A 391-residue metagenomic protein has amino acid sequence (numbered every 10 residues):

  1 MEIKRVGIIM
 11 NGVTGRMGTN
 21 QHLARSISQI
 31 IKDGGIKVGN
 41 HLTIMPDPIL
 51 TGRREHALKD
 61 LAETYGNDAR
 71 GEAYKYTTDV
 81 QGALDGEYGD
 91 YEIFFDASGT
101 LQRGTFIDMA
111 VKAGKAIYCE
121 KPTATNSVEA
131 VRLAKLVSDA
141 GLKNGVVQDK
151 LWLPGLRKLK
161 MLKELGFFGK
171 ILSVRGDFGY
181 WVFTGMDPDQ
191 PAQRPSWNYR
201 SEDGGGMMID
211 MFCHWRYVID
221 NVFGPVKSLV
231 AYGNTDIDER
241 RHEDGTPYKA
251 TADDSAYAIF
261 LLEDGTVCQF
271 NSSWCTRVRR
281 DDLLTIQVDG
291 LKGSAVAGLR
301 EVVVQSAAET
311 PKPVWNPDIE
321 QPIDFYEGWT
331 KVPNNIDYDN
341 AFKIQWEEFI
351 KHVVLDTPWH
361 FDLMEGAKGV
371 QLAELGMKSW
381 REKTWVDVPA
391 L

Functional and structural regions predicted by a protein language model:
M1-D68: N-terminal Rossmann-like dinucleotide-binding module
I3, G169-S173, K378-L391: C-terminal capping/lid region of NAD(P)-dependent oxidoreductase domains
A69-E92, D96: A structured beta-alpha segment of the ubiquitous adenosine-cofactor-binding alpha/beta core
E92-I93, G99-L151, G166: Beta-strand-loop-alpha-helix segment that lines the small-molecule cofactor/substrate pocket of alpha/beta enzymes
D96-A97, L262, N271, G290: Short, well-ordered coil/turn residues at beta-beta hairpins and beta-strand->alpha-helix junctions within
L151-A250, K383: Predominantly a Rossmann-like dinucleotide-binding segment in NAD(P)-dependent oxidoreductases
C213, N271-R280, D337: Glycine-rich phosphate/pyrophosphate-binding beta-alpha loops
D238-D244, Y248-T251, Y257-D264, L284-M364 (+1 more regions): C-terminal glycine/acidic-rich active-site capping loop/insertion
